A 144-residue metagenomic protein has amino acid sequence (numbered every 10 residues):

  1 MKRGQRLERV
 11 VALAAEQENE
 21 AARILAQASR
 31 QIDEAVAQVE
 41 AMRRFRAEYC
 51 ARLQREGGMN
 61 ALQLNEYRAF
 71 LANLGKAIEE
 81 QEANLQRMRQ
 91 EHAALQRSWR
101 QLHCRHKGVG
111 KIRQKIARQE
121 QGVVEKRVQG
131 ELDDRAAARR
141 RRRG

Functional and structural regions predicted by a protein language model:
M1-G144: Charge-rich amphipathic alpha-helical interaction elements
